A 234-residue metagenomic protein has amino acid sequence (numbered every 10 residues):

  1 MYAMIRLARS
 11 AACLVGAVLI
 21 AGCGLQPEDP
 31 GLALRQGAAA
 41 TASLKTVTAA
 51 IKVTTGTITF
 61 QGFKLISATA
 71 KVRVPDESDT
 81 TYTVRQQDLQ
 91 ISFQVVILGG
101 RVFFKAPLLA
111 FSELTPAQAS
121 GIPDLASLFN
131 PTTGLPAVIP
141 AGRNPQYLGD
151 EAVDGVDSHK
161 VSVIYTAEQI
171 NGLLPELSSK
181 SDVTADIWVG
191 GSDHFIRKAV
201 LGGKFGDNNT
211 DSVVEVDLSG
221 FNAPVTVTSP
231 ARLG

Functional and structural regions predicted by a protein language model:
M1-A21: Sec-dependent bacterial lipoprotein signal peptides
C23-G234: Subset-of-secretome marker
